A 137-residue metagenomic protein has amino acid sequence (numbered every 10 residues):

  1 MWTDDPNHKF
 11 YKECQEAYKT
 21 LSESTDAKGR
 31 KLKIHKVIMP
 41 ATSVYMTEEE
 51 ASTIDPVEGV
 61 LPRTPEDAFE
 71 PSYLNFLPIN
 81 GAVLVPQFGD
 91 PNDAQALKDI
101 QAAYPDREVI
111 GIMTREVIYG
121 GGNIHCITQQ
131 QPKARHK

Functional and structural regions predicted by a protein language model:
M1-K137: Histidine/cysteine-enriched polar flanking segments
